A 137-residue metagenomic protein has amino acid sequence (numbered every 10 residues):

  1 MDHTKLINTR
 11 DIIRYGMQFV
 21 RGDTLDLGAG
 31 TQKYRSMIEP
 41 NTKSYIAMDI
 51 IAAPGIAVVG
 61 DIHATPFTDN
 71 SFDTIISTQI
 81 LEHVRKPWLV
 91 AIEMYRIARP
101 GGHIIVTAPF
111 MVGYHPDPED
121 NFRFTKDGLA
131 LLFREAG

Functional and structural regions predicted by a protein language model:
M1-H3, P116-E119: Active-site rim elements
M1-Q18: Class I SAM-dependent methyltransferase Rossmann-like catalytic core, especially the SAM/SAH-binding loop
H3-I7, R85, R123: Conserved phosphate-coordination/catalytic loops
Y15-P118, T125-A130: Conserved SAM-binding loop
L131-G137: Substrate-binding/catalytic lobe of Class I Rossmann-like enzymes that use SAM or dcSAM, i.e., the mid-to-C-terminal
